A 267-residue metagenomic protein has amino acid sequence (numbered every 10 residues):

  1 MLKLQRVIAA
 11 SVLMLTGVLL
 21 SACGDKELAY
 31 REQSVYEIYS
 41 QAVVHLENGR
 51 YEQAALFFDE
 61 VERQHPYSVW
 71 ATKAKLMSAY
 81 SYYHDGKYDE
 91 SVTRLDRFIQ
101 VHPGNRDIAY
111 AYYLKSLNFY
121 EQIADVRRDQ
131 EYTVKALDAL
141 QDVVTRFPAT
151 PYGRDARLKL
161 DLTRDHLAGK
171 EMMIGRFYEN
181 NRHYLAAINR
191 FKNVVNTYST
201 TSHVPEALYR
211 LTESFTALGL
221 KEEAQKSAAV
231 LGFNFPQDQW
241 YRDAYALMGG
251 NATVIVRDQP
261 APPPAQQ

Functional and structural regions predicted by a protein language model:
L2-V7, G17-Q267: Acidic, polar-rich low-complexity tracts and alpha-helical solenoid repeat scaffolds
L13-M14: Short, linear, compositionally biased motifs with a strong N-terminal bias
